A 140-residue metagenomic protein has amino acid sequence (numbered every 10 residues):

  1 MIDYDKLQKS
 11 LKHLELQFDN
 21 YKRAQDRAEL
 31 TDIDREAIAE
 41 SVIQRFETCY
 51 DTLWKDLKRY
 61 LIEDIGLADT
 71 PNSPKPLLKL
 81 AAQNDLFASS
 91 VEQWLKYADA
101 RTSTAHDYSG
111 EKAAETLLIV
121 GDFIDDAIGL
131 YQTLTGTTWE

Functional and structural regions predicted by a protein language model:
M1-E140: Solvent-exposed interaction patches of small proteins and small membrane subunits
